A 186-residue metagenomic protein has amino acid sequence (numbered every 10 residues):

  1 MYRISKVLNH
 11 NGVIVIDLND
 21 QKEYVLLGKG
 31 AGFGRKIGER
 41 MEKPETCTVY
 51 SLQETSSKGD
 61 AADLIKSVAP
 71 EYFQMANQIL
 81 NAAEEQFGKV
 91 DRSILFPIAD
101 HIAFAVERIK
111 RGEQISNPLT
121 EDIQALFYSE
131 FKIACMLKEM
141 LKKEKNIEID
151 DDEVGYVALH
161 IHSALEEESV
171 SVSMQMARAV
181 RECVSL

Functional and structural regions predicted by a protein language model:
M1-L186: A cross-family "folded-core" feature that marks the main globular domain of proteins
